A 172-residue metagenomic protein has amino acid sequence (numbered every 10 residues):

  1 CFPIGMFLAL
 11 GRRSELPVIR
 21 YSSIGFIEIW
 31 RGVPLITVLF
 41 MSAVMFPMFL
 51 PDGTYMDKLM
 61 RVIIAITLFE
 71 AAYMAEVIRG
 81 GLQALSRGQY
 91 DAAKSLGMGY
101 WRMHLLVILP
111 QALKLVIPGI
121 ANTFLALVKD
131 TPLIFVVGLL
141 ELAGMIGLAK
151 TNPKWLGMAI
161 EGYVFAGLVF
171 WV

Functional and structural regions predicted by a protein language model:
C1-V172: Transmembrane alpha-helices and adjacent helix-loop boundaries
